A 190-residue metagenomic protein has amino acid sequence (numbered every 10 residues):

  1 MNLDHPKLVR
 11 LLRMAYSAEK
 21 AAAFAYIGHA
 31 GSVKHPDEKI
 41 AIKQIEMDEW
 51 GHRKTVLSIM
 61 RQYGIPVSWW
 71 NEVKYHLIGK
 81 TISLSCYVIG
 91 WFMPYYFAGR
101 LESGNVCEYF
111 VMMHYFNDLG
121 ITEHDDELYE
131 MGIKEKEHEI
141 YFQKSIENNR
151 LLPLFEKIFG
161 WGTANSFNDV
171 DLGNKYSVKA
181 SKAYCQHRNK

Functional and structural regions predicted by a protein language model:
M1-K190: Non-heme di-metal
